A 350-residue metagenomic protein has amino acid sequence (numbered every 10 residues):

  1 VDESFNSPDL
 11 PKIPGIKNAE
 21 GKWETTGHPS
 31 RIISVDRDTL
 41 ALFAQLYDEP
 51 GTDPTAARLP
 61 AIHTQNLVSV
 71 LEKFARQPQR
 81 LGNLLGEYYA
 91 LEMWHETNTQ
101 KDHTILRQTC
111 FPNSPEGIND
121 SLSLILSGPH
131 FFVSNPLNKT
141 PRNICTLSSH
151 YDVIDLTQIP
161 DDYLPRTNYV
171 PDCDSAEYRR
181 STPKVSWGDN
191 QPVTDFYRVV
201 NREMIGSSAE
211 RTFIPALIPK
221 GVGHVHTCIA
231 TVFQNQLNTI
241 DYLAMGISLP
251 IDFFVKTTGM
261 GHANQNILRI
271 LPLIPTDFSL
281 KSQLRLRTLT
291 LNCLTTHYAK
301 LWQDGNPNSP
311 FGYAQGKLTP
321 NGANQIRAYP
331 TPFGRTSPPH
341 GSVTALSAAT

Functional and structural regions predicted by a protein language model:
V1-T350: S-adenosyl-L-methionine
